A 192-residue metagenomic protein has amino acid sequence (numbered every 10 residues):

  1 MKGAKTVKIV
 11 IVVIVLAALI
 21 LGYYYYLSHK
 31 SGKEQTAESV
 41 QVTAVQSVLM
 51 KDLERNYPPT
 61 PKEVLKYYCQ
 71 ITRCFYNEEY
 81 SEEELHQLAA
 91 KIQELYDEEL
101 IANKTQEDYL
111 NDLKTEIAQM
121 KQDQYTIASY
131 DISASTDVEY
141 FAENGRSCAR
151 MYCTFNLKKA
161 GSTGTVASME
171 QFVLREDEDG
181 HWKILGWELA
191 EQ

Functional and structural regions predicted by a protein language model:
M1-Q46: Amphipathic, hydrophobic N-terminal targeting peptides for secretion and organelle import
I9-V10, A90, E94-L95, M169: Short, charged low-complexity linear motifs
L21-L27, V45-L49, A102-L110, T126-D131 (+1 more regions): Short low-complexity stretches enriched in small and charged residues
K33-T43, R150, G164-Q192: Short beta-strand edge/turn micro-motifs at domain boundaries
T43-Q122: Core segments of small alpha/beta cavity-forming domains
E107, A134-T136, C153-L157, F172 (+1 more regions): A mature extracytoplasmic/lumenal domain signature
K114-K158: Surface-exposed, charged secondary-structure patches
